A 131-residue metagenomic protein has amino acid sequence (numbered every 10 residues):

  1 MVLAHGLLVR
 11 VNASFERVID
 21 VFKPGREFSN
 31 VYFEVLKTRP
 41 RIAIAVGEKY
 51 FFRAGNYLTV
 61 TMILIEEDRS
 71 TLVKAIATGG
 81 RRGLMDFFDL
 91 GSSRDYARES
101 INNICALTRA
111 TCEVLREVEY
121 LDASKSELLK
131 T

Functional and structural regions predicted by a protein language model:
M1-G25, C105, E113-L121, S126: Terminal, regulation- and interaction-focused segments at domain boundaries
F15, L36-T38, L64-T71: A short, structured loop/turn motif at beta-sheet edges
P24-V31, G80, T108: A common structural junction motif
R39-V46: Short, hydrophobic/aromatic-rich segments at coil-to-beta transitions
G55-T61: Short, surface-exposed coil-to-beta transition loops
A75-G83: Short, solvent-exposed aromatic-acidic interface loops
G83-S126: A conserved amphipathic terminal alpha-helix motif
L129-T131: Glycine-rich, aromatic-bearing surface loops/beta-hairpins
